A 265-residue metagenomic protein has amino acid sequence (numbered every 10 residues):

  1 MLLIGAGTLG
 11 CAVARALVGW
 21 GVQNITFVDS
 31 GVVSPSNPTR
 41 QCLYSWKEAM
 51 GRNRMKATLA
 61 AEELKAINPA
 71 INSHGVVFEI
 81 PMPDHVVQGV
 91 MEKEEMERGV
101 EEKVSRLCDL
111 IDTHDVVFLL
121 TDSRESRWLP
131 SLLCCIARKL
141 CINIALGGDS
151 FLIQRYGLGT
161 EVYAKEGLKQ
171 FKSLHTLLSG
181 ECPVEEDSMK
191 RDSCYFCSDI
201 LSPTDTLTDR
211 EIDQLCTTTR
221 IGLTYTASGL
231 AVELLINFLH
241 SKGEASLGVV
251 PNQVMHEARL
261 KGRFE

Functional and structural regions predicted by a protein language model:
M1-S34: Glycine-rich adenosine-cofactor-binding loop
I4, W20, R52-M55, N68-A70 (+4 more regions): Eukaryote-biased feature marking scaffold/signaling PDZ-domain proteins and nuclear chromatin regulators
I4-A6, V28-S30, Q41, V76-F78 (+3 more regions): Structured beta-strand/turn binding interfaces of compact recognition modules in eukaryotic regulators
L9, V13, S34, N53-K56 (+4 more regions): Alpha-helical interaction elements in eukaryotic regulators
A14-A16, T39-R40, L129-L133: Short amphipathic alpha-helical segments
V22, F27-M82: Glycine-rich phosphate-binding loop and adjoining beta1-alpha1-beta2 segment of Rossmann-like nucleotide-binding folds
P83-V86, K93-E265: Glycine-rich phosphate/adenylate-binding loop
